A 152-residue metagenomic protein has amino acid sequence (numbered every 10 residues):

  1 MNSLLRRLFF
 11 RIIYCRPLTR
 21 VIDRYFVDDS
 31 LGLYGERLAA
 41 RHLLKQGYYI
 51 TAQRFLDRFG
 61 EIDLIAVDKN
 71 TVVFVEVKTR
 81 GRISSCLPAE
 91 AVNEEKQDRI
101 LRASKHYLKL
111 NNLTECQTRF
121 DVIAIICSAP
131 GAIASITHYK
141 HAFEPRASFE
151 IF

Functional and structural regions predicted by a protein language model:
M1-Q53: Acidic-basic catalytic patches of nuclease active cores, encompassing PD-(D/E)XK and other metal-cofactor nuclease
S3-R6, L110-F152: Domain-level recognition of nuclease-like catalytic cores that cleave nucleotide substrates
T19-V21, T79-S128: Catalytic cores of nucleic-acid endonucleases
L43, I62-S84, I100: Conserved catalytic cores of phosphodiester-cleaving nucleases, focusing on short active-site segments
Y48, Q53-R54, V73, T137-H141: Secondary-structure boundary/capping motif
Q53-L56, A124-I126: Short, solvent-exposed loop/turn elements at beta->coil junctions and helix N-caps that rim active or binding pockets
R58-G60: Short acidic/glycine-enriched loop/turn segments that link adjacent beta-strands
